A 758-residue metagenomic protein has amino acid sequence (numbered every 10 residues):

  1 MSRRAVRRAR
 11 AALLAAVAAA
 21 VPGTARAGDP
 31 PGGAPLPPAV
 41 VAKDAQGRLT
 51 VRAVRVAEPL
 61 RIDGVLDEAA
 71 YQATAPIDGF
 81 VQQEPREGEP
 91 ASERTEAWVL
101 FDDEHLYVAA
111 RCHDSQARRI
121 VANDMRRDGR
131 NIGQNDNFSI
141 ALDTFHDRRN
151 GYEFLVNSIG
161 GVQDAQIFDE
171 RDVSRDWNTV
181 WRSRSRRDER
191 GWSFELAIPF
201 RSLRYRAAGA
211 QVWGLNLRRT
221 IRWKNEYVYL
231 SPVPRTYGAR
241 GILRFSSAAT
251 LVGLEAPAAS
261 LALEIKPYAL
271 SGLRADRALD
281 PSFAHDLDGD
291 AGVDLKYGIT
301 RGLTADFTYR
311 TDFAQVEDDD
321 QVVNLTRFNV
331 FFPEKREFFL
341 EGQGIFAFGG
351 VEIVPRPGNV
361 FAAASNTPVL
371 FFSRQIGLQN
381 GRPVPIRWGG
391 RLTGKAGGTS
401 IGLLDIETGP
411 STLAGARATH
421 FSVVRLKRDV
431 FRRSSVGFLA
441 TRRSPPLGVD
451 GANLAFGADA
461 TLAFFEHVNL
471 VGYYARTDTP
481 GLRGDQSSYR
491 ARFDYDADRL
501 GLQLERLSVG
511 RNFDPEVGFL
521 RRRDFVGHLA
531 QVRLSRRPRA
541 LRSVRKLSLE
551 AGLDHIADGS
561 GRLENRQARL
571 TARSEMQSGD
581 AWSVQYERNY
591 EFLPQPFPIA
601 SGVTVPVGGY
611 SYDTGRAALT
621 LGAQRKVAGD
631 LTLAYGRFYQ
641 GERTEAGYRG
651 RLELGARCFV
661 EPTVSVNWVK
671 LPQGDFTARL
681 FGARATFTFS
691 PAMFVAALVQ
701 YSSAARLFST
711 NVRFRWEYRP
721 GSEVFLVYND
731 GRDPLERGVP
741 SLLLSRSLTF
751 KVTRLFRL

Functional and structural regions predicted by a protein language model:
M1-L13: Bacterial N-terminal signal peptides that target proteins for export
A11-V21: Bacterial N-terminal signal peptides
R26-D429, S434-F438, D450: Structural preference for beta-rich elements and adjacent junctions enriched in aromatics
G161, G272-R274, T408-P410, R443-S444 (+2 more regions): A short, flexible beta-alpha/helix-coil linker loop
P199-A207, G241-A258, I299-L303, G342-F346 (+14 more regions): Outer-membrane beta-barrel proteins
A258-D306, F421-T479, L541, K546-E550 (+7 more regions): Surface-exposed extracellular loop regions of Gram-negative outer-membrane beta-barrel proteins
V384-G390, A396-G397, L403-D405, A414 (+3 more regions): Large, well-folded core regions of big proteins
P385, Y473-L758: Exposed, low-structure sequence patches enriched in small/polar residues
